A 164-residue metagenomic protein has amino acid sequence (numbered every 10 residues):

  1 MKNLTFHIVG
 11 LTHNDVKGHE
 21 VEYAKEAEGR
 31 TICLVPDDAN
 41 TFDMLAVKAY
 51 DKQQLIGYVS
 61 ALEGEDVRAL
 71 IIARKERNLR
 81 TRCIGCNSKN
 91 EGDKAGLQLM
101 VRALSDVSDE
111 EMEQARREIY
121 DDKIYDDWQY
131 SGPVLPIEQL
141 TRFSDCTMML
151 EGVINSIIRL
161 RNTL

Functional and structural regions predicted by a protein language model:
M1-L164: Conserved active-site motif detector
